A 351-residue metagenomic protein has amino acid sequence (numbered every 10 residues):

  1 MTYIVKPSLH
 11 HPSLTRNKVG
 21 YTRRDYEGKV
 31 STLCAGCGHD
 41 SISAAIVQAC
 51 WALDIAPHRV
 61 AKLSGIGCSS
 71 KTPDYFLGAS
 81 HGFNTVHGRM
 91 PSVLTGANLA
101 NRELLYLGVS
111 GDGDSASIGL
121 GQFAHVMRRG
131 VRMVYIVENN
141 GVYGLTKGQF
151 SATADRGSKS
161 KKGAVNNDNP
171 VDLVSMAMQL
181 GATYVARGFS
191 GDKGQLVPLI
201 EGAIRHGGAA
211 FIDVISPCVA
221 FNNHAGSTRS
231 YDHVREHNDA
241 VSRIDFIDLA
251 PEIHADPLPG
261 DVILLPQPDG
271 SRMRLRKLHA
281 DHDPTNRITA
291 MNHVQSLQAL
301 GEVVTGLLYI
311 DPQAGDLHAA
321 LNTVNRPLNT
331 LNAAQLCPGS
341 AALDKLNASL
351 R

Functional and structural regions predicted by a protein language model:
T2-V19, C218-R351: Flexible, low-complexity linker and terminal segments
G20-V86: Active-site diphosphate/adenylate-binding microenvironment
R24-S31, G36-S43, H87, N167 (+6 more regions): Electropositive phosphate-/nucleotide-binding environments in soluble metabolic enzymes
Y26, A35, L53-P57, N98-R102 (+5 more regions): Solvent-exposed alpha-helices and their adjacent loops that cap or buttress functional pockets in soluble metabolic
A35, G108-S110, Y184-F189: Short catalytic-loop micro-motif centered on adjacent basic/acidic residues
A44-A49, I118-F123, V197, T289-V294: Short alpha-helical segments and helix-capping/turn motifs at coil-helix boundaries
I66-G144: Thiamine diphosphate
S117-I118, Q122-M133, E138, V142-P284: Glycine-rich ThDP/TPP pyrophosphate-binding loop and its adjacent helix/strand module within ThDP-dependent enzymes
